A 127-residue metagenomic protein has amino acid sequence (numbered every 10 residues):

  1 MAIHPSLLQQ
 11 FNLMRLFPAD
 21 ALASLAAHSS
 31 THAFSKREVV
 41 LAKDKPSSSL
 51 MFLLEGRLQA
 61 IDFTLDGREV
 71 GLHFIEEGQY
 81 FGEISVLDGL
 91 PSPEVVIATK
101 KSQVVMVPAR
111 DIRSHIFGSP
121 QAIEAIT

Functional and structural regions predicted by a protein language model:
M1-K36, S85-V86, F117-G118, A122: Cyclic nucleotide-binding regulatory module and flanking cytosolic helices
S6, M14, L72, V104-V105: A residue-level structural signature of the nucleotidyltransferase/glycosyltransferase Rossmann-like core
S29, S47-S48: Short loop/turn microsegments at loop-to-beta-strand junctions
A33, M51-F52, I97: Well-ordered beta-strand positions
R37, S48-I61, D66, E76-G78: Glycine- and acidic-residue-biased ligand/ion/polar-headgroup-sensing regions
V40-K45: Short phosphate-coordinating micro-motif centered on Lys-Gly-acidic
H73-T127: Cyclic-nucleotide recognition modules
